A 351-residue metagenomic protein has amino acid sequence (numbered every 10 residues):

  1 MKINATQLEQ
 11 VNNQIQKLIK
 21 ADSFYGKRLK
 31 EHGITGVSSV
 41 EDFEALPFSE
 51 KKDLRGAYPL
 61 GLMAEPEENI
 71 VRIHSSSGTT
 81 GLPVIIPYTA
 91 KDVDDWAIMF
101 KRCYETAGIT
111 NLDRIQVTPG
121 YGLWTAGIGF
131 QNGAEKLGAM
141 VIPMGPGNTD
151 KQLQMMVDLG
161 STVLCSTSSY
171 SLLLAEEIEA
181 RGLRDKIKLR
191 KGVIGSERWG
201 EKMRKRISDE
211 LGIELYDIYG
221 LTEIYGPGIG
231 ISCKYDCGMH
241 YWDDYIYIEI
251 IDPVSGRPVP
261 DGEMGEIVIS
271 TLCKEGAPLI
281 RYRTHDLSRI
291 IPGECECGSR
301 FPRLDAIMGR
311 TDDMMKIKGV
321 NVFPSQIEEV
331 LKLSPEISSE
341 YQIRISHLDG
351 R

Functional and structural regions predicted by a protein language model:
M1-K17, S23, L137-R351: Active-site glycine/GP-rich loop and adjacent strand/helix microenvironment that borders small-molecule binding pockets
M1-S75, T80-I98, R102-T106, T110-L112 (+1 more regions): Nucleotide 5′-phosphate-binding alpha/beta core
K30, E41, T89, Q116 (+3 more regions): Proline- and acidic/polar-enriched loop/turn elements at helix boundaries
G81-D95, Q131-V141, D158-C165: Acidic/glycine-enriched edge-of-secondary-structure segments
V93, G120-G122, S169-Y170: Short glycine-enriched loops at secondary-structure junctions
Y104-A139: Conserved AMP-binding loop of ANL adenylate-forming enzymes
